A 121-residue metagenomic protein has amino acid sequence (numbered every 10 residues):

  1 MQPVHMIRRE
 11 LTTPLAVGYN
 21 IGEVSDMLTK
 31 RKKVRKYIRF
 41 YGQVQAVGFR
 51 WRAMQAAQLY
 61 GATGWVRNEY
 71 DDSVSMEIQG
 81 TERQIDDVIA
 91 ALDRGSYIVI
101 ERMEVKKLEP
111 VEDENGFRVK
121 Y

Functional and structural regions predicted by a protein language model:
H5-I7, L11, L15, Y19-Y121: Intrinsically disordered, low-complexity, mixed-charge
